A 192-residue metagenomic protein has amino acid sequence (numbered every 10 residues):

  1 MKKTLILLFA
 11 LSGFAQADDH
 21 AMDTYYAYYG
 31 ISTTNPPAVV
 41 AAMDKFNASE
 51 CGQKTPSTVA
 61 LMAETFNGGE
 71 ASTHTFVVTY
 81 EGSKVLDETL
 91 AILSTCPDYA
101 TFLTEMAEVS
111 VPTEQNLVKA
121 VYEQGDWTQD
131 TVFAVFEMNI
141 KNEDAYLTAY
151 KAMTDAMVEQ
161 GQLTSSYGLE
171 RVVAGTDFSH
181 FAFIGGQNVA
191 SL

Functional and structural regions predicted by a protein language model:
K3-G13: Sec-dependent N-terminal signal peptides
Q16-L192: Short S/T/G/P-rich N-terminal loop/turn motif that feeds into the first structured element of a domain
